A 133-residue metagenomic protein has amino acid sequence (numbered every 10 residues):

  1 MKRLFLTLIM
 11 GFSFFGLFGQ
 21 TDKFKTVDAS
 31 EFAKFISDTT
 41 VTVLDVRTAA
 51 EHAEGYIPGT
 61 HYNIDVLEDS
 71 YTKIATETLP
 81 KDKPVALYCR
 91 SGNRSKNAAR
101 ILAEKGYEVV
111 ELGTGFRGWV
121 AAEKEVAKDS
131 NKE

Functional and structural regions predicted by a protein language model:
K2-F5, F15-V41, A49-P84, N93-E133: Rhodanese-like catalytic fold shared by cysteine-dependent sulfurtransferases and DSP/PTP-type phosphatases
G11-F12: Repetitive helical segments and hydrophobic/amphipathic motifs
Y88: Short, surface-exposed ligand- or partner-binding patches at beta-edge/loop junctions that are enriched in aromatics
